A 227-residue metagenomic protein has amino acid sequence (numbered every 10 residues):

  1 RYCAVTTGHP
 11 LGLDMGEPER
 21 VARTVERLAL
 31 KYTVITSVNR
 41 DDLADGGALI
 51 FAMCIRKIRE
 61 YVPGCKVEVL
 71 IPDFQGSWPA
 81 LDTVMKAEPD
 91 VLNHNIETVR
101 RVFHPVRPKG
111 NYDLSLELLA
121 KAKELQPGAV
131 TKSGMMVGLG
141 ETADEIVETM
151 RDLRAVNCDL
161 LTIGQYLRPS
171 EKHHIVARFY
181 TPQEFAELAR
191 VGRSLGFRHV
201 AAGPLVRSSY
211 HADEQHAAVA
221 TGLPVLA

Functional and structural regions predicted by a protein language model:
R1-V21, V25-W78, V84-L118, K132 (+1 more regions): Core AdoMet radical
E19-A29, M53-G64, M85-A87, G110-A227: Auxiliary Fe-S-binding modules of radical SAM enzymes
